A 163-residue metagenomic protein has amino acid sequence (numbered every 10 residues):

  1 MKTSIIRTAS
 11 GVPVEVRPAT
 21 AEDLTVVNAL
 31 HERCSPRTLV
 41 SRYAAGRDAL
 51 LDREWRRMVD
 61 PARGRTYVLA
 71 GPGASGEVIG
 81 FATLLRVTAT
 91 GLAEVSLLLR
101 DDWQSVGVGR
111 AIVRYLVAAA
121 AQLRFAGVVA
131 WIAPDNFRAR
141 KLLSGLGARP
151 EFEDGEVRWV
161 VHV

Functional and structural regions predicted by a protein language model:
M1-V163: Long, contiguous binding/interaction regions
